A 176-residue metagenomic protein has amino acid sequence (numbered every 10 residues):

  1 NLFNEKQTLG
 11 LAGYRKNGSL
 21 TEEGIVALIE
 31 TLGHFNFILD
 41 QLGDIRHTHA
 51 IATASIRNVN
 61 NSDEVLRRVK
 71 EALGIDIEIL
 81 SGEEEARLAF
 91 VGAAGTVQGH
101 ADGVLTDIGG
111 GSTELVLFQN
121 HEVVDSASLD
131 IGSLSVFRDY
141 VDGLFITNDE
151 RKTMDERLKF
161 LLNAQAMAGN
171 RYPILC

Functional and structural regions predicted by a protein language model:
N1, A93, V97-D125: Gly/Thr-rich phosphate-binding beta-strand-loop-beta motif of the actin/hexokinase/Hsp70
N1-D76, L158-G169: Conserved phosphate-binding loops in N-terminal lobes of ATP-dependent enzymes of the actin/Hsp70/sugar-kinase
N1-E23, Q119-E150: Short glycine-rich, Thr/Ser-proximal phosphate-binding strand/loop in the N-terminal lobe of ATP-dependent enzymes
H47-T48, D102, P173: Residues at the starts of beta-strands that form the adenosine-phosphate
A52-S55, G109, I174-C176: Glycine-rich beta-strand-to-loop/alpha-helix junction loops that act as flexible
S81-L105, N163-A164: Conserved phosphate-binding catalytic cores of ATP/NTP-utilizing and phosphoryl-transfer enzymes
V141-C176: ATP/pyrophosphate-binding catalytic subdomain of soluble kinases
